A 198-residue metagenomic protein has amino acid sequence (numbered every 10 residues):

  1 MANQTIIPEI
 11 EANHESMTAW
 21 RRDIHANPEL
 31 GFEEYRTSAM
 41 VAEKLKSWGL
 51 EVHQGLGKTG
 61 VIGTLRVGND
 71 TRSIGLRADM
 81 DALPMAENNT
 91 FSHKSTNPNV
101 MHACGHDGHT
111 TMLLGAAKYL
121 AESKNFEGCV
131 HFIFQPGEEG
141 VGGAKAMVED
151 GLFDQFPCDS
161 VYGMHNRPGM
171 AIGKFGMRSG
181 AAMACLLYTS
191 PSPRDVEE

Functional and structural regions predicted by a protein language model:
A2-H102, T111-L114, K118-F126: Acidic/His- and Gly-rich active-site-bordering loop/insert found across diverse amide/peptide-bond hydrolases
G55, C104, I133-Q135: Structural motif
G63, A78, F132, S190-P191: Preference for bulky hydrophobic residues occupying beta-strand positions in well-ordered beta-sheet regions
V100-T111, G163-R167: Histidine-centered catalytic micro-motifs
T111-L113, A171, E198: Generic hydrophobic alpha-helical membrane-span motif
F126-S190: Fold-level recognition of mixed alpha/beta catalytic cores in primary-metabolism enzymes, strongest
Y188-E198: Single conserved hydrophobic/aromatic residue that forms the stacking wall/gate of nucleotide- or nucleobase-binding
